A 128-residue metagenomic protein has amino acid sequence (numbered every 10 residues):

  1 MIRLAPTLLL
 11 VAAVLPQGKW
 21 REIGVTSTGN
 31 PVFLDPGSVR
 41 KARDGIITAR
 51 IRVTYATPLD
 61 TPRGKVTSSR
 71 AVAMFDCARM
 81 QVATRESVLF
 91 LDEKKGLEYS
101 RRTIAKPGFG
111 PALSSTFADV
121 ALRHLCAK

Functional and structural regions predicted by a protein language model:
I2, L10-K128: N-terminal secretory-pathway/extracellular module detecting exported/lumenal segments and adjacent signal-anchor/first
